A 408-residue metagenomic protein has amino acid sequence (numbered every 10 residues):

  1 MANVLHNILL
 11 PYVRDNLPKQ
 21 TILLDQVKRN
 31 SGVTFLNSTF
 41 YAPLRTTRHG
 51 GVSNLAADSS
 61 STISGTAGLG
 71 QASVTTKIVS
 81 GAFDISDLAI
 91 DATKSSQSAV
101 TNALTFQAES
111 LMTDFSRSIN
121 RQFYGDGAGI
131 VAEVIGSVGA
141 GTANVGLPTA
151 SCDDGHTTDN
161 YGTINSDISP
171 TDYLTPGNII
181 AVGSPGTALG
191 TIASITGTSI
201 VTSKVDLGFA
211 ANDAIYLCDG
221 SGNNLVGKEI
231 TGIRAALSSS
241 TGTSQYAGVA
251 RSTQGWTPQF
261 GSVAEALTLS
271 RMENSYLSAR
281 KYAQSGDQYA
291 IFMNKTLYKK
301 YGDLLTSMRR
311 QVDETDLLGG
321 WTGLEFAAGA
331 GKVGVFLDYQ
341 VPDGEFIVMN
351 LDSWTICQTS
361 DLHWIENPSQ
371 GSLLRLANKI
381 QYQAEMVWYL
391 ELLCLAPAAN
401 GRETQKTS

Functional and structural regions predicted by a protein language model:
M1-G51, Q71-S408: Core alpha/beta structural scaffold of self-assembling particle/tube/pore-forming proteins
S53-L55: Short, glycine/acidic-enriched capping/hinge loops at junctions between secondary-structure elements
S59-G68, T93: General structural concept
